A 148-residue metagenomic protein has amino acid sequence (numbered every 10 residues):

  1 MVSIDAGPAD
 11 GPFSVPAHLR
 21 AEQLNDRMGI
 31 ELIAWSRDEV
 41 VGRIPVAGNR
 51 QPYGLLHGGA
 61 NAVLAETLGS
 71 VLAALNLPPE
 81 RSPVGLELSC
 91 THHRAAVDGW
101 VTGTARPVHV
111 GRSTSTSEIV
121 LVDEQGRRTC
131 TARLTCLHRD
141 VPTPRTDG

Functional and structural regions predicted by a protein language model:
M1-G148: Terminal targeting signals and extreme-terminal segments of soluble enzymes
